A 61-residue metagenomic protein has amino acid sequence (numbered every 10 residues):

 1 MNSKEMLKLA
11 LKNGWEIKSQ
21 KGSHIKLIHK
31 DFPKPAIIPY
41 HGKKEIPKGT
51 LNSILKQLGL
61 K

Functional and structural regions predicted by a protein language model:
K4, K12, I28-K61: C-terminal structural segments of small proteins and small subunits
N13, K18-H29: Major-groove DNA-recognition helix of helix-turn-helix-type DNA-binding domains
